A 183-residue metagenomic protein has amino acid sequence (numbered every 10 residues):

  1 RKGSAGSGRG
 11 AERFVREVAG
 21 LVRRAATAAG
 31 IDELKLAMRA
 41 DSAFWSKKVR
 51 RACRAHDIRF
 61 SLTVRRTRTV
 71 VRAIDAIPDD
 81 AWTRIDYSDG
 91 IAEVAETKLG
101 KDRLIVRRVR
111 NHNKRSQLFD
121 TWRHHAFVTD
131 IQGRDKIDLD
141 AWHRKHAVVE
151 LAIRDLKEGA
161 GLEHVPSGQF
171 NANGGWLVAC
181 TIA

Functional and structural regions predicted by a protein language model:
R1, A40, L62-R66: Glycine-rich, histidine-containing beta strand-loop boundary motifs that form or position
R1, K47-C53, R72-I77: Short acidic, glycine/serine/threonine-rich loops at helix termini
R1-A29: Electropositive, glycine- and tryptophan-enriched low-complexity nucleic-acid-binding patches
A19-A26, D57, P78, I131 (+1 more regions): Structural signal for hydrophobic packing residues in well-ordered secondary-structure cores of soluble enzyme domains
A29-L36, A55-H56: Short, surface-exposed connector motifs at secondary-structure boundaries
E33-W45: Acidic/histidine-rich, metal-coordinating catalytic segments
H56-R154, E158: An anionic, glycine-rich sequence signature occurring as long contiguous blocks
L139-F170, G175, A179, A183: Short amphipathic alpha-helical "interface-anchor" segments enriched in bulky aromatics
